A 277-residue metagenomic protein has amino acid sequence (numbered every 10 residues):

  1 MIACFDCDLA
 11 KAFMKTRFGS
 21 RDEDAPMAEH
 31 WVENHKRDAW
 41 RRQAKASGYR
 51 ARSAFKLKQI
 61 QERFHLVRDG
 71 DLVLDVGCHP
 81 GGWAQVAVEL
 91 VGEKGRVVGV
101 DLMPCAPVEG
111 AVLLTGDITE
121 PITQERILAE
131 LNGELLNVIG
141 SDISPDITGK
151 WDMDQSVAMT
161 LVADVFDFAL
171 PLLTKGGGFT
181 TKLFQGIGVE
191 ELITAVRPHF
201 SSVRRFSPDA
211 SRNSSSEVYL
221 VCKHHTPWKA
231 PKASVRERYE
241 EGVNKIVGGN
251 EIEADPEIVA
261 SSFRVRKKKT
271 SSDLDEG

Functional and structural regions predicted by a protein language model:
R17-A46, A51, E62-F64, N213-G277: SAM/dcSAM-binding transferase cores
E62-R68, P171: Glycine-rich helix-loop-beta junction characteristic of Rossmann-like nucleotide cofactor-binding loops
G70-H79: Conserved class I S-adenosyl-L-methionine
D71, G95, G177: Glycine-centered, small-residue-biased loops immediately flanking beta-strands in adenine/cofactor-binding cores
P80-G92: Conserved SAM-binding loop of SAM-dependent methyltransferases across substrates and taxa, primarily the Class I
R96-V100: Conserved SAM-binding motif I beta-strand of class I
M103-V138, I143-D146: S-adenosyl-L-methionine
Q155-V157, L161-F206: Conserved Class I SAM-dependent methyltransferase catalytic core
